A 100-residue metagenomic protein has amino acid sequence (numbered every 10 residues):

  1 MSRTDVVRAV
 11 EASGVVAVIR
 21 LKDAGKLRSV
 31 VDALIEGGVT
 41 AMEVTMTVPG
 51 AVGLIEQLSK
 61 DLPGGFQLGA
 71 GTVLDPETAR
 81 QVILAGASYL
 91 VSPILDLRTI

Functional and structural regions predicted by a protein language model:
M1-G86: Conserved N-terminal beta1-alpha1 strand-loop-helix module at the mouth
V30, T99-I100: Aromatic/hydrophobic pocket-lining residues that form π-stacking "cages" and hydrophobic walls in ligand
T45, S92-I94: Short beta->alpha connector loops at strand-helix junctions that form conserved, small/polar/Pro-enriched
A70, V91-S92: General beta-strand structural signal in soluble alpha/beta enzymes
V73, I94-R98: Short, acidic/turn-prone active-site loops that include or flank metal/cofactor- and phosphate-binding residues
